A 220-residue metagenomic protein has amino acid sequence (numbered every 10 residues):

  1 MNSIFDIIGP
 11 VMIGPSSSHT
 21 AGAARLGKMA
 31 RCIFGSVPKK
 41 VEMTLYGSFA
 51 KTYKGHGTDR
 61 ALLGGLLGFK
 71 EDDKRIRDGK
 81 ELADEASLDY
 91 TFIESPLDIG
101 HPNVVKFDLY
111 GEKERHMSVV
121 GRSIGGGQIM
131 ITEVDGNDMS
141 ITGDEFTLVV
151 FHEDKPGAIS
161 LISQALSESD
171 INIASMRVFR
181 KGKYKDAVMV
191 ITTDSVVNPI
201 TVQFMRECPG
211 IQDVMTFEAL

Functional and structural regions predicted by a protein language model:
M1-V11, V41-M43: Short, hydrophobic/aliphatic alpha-helical segments
G9-G27: Conserved phosphate/anionic-ligand binding catalytic regions in large, soluble enzymes, centered on
I13, M29-K39, L67-E71, E85-D89 (+4 more regions): Generic secondary-structure signature for well-ordered alpha-helical cores
L26, G68-E71, I76-D78, E85 (+4 more regions): Protein-protein interaction/assembly regions in multi-subunit complexes
E42, Y46-E85: A structural-propensity feature for long, helix-poor, extended segments
T52-R60, P102-V104, V188-T192: Short glycine/threonine-rich loop-to-helix capping motif typified by GTGT followed within a few residues by an Asp-Pro
L67-H116: Contiguous domain-boundary segments centered on the initiation and propagation of an alpha-helix
Y90-F92, V119-L220: A conserved regulatory-domain signal marking ACT and ACT-like small-molecule sensing domains and adjacent regulatory
